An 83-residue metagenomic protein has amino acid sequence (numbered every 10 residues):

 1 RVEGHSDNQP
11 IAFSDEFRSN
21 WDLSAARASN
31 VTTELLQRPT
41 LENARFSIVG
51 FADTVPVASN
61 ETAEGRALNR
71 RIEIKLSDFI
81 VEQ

Functional and structural regions predicted by a protein language model:
H5-V81: Periplasmic OmpA-like peptidoglycan-binding domain that tethers envelope proteins to the cell wall
